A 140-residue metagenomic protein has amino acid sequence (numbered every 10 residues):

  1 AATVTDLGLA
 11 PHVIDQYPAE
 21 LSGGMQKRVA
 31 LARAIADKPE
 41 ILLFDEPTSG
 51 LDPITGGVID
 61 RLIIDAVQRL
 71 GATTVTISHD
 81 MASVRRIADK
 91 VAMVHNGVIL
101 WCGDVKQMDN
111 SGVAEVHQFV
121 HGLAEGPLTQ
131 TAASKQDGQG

Functional and structural regions predicted by a protein language model:
A1-H12: Conserved ABC ATPase "signature" region
Y17-L21, M25: Conserved ABC ATPase signature
K38: Conserved catalytic motifs of ABC-family nucleotide-binding domains
L42-D45: Catalytic Walker B motif of ABC-type/P-loop ATPase nucleotide-binding domains
G57-R69: Helical segment within the ABC ATPase nucleotide-binding domain
S78-H79: H-loop/switch region of ABC-family ATPase nucleotide-binding domains
V84-R86: A short, surface-exposed alpha-helical micro-motif characterized by mixed small hydrophobic and charged/polar residues
